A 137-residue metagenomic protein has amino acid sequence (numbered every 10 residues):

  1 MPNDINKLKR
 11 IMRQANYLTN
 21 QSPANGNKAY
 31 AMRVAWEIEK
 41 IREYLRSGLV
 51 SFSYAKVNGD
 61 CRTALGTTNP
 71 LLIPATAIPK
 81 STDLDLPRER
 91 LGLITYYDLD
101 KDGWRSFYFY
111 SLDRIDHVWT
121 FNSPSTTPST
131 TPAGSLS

Functional and structural regions predicted by a protein language model:
P2-P23, A31, A35: Amphipathic alpha-helical segments in structured regions that serve as interaction surfaces
N25-K40, L65, N69-T82: Charged, amphipathic alpha-helical segments
R46-Y54: A short, Trp-centered hydrophobic/proline-enriched beta-strand micro-motif
T63-L65, S106: A sequence-level detector of short linear motifs
T68-G103: Acidic, aromatic-enriched beta-alpha/helix-loop junctions
D85-P87, S129-S137: Nucleic-acid endonuclease domains
L93, Y97-T130: Short, compact, well-ordered microdomains
